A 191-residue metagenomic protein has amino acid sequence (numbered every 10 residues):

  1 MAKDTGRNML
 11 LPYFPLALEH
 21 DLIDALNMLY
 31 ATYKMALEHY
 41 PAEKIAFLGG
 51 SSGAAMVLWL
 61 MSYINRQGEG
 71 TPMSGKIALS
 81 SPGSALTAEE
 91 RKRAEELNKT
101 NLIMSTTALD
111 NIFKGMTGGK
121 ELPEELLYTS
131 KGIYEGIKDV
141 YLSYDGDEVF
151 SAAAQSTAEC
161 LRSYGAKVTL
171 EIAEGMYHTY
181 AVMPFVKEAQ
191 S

Functional and structural regions predicted by a protein language model:
M1-S191: Alpha/beta-hydrolase superfamily serine-hydrolase fold, recognizing
